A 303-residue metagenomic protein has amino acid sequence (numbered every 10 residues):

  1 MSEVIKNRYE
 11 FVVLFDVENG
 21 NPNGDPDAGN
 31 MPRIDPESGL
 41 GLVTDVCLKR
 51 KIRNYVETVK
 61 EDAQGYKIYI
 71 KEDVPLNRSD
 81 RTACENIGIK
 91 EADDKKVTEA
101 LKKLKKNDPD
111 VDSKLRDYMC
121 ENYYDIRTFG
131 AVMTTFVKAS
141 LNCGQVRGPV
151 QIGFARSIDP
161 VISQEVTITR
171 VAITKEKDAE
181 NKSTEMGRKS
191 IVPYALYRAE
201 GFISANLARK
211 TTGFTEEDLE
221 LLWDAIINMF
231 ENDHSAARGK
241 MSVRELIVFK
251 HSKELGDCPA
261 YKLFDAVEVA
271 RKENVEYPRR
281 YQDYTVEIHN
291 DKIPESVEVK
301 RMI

Functional and structural regions predicted by a protein language model:
M1-I303: RNA-binding basic/glycine-rich loop and surface signature characteristic of RAMP-family CRISPR effectors
